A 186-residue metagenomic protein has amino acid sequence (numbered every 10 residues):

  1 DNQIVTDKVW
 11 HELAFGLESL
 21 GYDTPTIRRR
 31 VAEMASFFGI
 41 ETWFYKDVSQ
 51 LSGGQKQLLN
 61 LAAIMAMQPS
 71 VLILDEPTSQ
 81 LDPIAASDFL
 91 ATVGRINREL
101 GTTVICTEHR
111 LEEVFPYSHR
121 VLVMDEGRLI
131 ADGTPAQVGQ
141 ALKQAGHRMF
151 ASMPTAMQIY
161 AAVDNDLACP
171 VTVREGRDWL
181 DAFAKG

Functional and structural regions predicted by a protein language model:
P25-W43: Conserved ABC ATPase "signature" region
D47-L51: Conserved ABC ATPase signature
L61, F89: Hydrophobic anchor residue at the start of the ABC signature
Q68: Conserved catalytic motifs of ABC-family nucleotide-binding domains
L72-D75: Catalytic Walker B motif of ABC-type/P-loop ATPase nucleotide-binding domains
E108-H109: H-loop/switch region of ABC-family ATPase nucleotide-binding domains
M124, R128-L167: Conserved beta-strand-loop-alpha-helix hinge in the C-terminal portion of ABC ATPase nucleotide-binding domains
